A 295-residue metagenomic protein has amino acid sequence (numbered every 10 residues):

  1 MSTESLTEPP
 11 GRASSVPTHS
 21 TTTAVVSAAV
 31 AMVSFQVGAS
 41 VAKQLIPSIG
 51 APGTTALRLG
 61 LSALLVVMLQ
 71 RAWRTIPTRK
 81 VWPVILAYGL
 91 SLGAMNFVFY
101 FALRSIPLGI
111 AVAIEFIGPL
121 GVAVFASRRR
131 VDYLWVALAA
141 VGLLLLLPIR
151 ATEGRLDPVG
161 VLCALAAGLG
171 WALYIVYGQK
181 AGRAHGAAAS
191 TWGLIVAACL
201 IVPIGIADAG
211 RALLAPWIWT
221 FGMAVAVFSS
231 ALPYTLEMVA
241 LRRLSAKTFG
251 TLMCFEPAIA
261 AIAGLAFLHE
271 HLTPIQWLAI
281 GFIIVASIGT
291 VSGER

Functional and structural regions predicted by a protein language model:
M1-V33, A63-A87, F125-L134, T152-L156 (+4 more regions): Membrane-interface interhelical linkers
S2-P17, L59, I218, C254-R295: C-terminal-most transmembrane helix of multi-pass membrane proteins
S27-L64, I110, L173-A197, R211 (+1 more regions): Juxtamembrane helix-loop-helix junctions in multi-pass membrane proteins
V33-Q36, S40, G60, V67 (+8 more regions): Hydrophobic/small/kink-forming positions within alpha-helical transmembrane segments of polytopic membrane proteins
G53-A63, L92, Y100-R130, A167 (+1 more regions): Specific alpha-helical transmembrane segments that line the substrate/conduction pathway and gating interfaces
L57, A111-I114, Y177-A198, S230-A266: Helix-helix packing/entry segments at the starts of transmembrane helices
V66, V122-A123, V141, L145 (+1 more regions): Transmembrane alpha-helical segments that form core, pore/gating elements of small-molecule transporters/exporters
A87, I117, V131-R150, A167 (+2 more regions): Hydrophobic transmembrane alpha-helices of multi-pass small-molecule transport proteins
